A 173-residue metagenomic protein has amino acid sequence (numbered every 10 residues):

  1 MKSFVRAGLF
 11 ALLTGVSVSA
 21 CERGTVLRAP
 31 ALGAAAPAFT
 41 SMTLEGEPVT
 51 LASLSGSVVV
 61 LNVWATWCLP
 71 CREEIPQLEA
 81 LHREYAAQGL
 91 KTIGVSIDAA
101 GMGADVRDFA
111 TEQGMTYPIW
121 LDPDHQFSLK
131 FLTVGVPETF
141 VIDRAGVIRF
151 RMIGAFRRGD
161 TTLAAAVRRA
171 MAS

Functional and structural regions predicted by a protein language model:
M1-L9: Bacterial N-terminal signal peptides that target proteins for export
G8-S17: Bacterial N-terminal signal peptides
C21-L51: N-terminal "domain-start" segment that seeds a small globular fold
V58-V59, L90, V147: Alpha/beta-hydrolase fold active-site loops
V63-A80: Conserved redox-active cysteine motifs that mediate thiol-disulfide chemistry, especially di-cysteine Cys-X(1-2)-Cys
G89-G103, M115-D124: Thiol-based oxidoreductase modules, predominantly thioredoxin-like and allied folds used for disulfide exchange
V106-A145: Short, internal strand/loop/helix patches that form the active-site neighborhood or redox-interaction surface
E138-S173: Thiol-/selenol-based redox modules, centered on thioredoxin-like and closely related oxidoreductase domains
